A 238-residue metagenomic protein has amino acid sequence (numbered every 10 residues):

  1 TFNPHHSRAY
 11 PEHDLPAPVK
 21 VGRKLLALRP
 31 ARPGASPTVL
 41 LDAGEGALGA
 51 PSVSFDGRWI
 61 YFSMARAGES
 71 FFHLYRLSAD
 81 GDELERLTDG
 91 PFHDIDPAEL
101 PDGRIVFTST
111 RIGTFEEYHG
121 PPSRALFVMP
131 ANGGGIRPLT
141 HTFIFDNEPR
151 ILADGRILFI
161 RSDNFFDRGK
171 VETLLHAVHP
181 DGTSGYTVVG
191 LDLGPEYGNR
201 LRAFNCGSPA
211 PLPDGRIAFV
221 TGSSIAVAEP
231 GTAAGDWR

Functional and structural regions predicted by a protein language model:
T1-R238: Sequence signature of WD/YWTD-type beta-propeller architectures
